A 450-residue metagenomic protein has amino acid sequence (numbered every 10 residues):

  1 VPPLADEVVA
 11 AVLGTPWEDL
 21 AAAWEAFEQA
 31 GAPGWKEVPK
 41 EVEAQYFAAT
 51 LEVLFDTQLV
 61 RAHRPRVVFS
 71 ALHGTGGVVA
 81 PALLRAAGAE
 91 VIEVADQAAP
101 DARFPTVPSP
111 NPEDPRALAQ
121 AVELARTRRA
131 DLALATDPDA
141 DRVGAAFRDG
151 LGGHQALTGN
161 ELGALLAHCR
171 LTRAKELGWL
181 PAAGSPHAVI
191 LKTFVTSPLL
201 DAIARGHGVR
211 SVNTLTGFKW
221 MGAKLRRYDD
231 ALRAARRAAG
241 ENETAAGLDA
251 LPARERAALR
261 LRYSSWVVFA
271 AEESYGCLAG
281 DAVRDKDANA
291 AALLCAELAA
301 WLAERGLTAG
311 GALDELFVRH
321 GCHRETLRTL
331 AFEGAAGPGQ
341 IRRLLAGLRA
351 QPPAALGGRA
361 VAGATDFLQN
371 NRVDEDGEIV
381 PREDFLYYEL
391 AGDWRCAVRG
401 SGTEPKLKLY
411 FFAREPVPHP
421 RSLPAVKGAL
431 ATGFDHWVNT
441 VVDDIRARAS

Functional and structural regions predicted by a protein language model:
V1, P138-L162, L200-I203: Short Gly/Thr/Asp-enriched flexible loops that form oxyanion-binding sites at enzyme active sites
V1-A119, L124-A125: Gly/Ser/Thr-enriched, mixed-charge loops and adjacent short helices that form phosphate/oxyanion-binding elements
V1-A22, N160-D201, A288: Glycine-rich phosphate-binding loop plus the immediately following alpha-helix
P2, L20, G76-V79, A102-R103 (+6 more regions): Short helix/loop capping segments that flank catalytic or ligand/cofactor-binding pockets
D6-V9, A48-L51, V78-P81, L118-V122 (+5 more regions): Predominant activation on well-ordered alpha-helical scaffold segments within soluble catalytic domains
A71-V78, A140-R142, V195-P198, A335-A336 (+1 more regions): Gly/Ser/Thr-rich loops at beta-strand to alpha-helix junctions that form or flank small-molecule/cofactor-binding
R126, A130-L132, T136, G153-Q155 (+3 more regions): Phosphate-binding and adjacent anionic-ligand microenvironments
